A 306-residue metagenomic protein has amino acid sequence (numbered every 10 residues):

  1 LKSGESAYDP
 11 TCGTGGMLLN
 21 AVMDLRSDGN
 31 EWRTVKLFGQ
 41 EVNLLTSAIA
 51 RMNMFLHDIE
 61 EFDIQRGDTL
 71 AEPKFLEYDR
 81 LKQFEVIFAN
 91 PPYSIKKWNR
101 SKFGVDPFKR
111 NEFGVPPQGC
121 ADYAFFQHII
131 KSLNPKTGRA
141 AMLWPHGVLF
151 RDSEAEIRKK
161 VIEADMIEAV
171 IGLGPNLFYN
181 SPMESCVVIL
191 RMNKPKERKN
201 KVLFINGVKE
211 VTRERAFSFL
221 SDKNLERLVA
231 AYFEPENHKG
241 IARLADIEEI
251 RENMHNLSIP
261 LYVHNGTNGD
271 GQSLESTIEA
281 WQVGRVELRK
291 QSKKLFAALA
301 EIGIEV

Functional and structural regions predicted by a protein language model:
L1-A89, S94-K102, K109-N111, A124 (+4 more regions): Conserved S-adenosyl-L-methionine
Y78-V306: A conserved structural/catalytic subdomain of Rossmann-like adenosyl-cofactor enzymes
